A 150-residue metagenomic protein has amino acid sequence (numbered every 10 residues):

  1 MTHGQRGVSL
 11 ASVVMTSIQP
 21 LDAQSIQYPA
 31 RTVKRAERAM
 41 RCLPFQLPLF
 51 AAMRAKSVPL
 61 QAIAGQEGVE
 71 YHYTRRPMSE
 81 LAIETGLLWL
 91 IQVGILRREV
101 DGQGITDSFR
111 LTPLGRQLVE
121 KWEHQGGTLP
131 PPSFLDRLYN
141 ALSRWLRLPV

Functional and structural regions predicted by a protein language model:
T2-I18, V150: Eukaryotic partner-binding/assembly regions in large regulatory complexes
S17-S57: Short alpha-helical segments that sit at the start of domains
V58-V69: Short acidic, hydrophobic short linear motifs in intrinsically disordered regions
G65, T85, Q117: DNA-binding alpha-helical recognition surfaces that contact promoter or target DNA
R75-V93: Short amphipathic alpha-helical interaction segments
I91-D101: A short, conserved structural fragment
E99-E120: Accessory beta->alpha helical hairpin/"wing" motif in late/C-terminal subdomains of nucleic-acid enzymes
P113-R147: Short, amphipathic alpha-helical interaction segments positioned at domain boundaries
